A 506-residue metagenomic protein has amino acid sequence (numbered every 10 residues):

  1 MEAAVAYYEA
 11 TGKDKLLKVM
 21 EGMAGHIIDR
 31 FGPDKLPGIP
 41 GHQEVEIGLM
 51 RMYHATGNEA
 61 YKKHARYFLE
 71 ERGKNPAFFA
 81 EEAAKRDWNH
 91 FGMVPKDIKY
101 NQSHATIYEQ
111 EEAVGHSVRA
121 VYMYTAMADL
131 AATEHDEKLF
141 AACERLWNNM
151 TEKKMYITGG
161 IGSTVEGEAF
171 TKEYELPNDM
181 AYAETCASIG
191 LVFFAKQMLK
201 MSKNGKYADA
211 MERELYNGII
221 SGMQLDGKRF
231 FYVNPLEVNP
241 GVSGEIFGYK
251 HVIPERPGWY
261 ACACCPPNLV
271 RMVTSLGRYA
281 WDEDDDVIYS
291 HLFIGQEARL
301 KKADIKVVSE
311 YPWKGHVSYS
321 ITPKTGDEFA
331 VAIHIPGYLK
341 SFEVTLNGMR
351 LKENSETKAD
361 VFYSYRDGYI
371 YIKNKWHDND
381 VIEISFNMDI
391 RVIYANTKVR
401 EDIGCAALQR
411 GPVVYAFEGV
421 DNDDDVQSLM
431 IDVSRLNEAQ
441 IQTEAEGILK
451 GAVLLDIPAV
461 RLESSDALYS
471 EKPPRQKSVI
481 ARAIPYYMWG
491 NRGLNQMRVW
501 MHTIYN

Functional and structural regions predicted by a protein language model:
M1-A24, P33-E71: Acidic/aromatic-lined carbohydrate-recognition and catalytic surfaces of CAZymes acting on diverse glycans
M1-K13, E46-N58, Y122-E137, E175 (+4 more regions): Well-ordered alpha-helical scaffold segments within catalytic/enzyme domains
K13, D29-H42, N75, N89-T125 (+4 more regions): Solvent-exposed loop and edge beta-strand segments that line ligand/cofactor-binding and catalytic clefts
K15-L16, G57-Y61, G73-Y100, K138 (+4 more regions): Proline-centered turn/helix-capping motifs that create local helix->coil transitions or kinks
K18-K35, H64-A80, M93-K96, C143-T158 (+1 more regions): Long, well-ordered core segments of solenoidal/helical folds
A65, C143, D209-N217, G222-T322 (+3 more regions): C-terminal beta-rich recognition modules with glycine/proline-rich loops and embedded aromatic residues
D129-K153, L176-K228, N239: Catalytic-core region of carbohydrate-active enzymes that cleave or remodel glycosidic bonds
E328-M349: Beta-strand-rich binding/interaction modules
